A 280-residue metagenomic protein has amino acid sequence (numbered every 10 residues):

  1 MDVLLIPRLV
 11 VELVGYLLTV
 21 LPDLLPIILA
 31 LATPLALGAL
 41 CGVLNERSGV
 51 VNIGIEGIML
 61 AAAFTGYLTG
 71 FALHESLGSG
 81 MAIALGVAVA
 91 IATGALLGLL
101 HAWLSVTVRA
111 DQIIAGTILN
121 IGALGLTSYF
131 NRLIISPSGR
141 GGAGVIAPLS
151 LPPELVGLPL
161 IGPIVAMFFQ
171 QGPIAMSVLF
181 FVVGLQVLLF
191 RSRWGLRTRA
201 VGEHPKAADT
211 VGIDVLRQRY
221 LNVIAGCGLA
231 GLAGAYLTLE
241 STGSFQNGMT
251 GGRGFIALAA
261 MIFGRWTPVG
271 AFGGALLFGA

Functional and structural regions predicted by a protein language model:
M1-G38, V51, T65, H74-G86: Membrane-interfacial amphipathic/re-entrant helices at transmembrane-helix boundaries
L24-I28, A36, G57-A61, A84-A92 (+4 more regions): Hydrophobic alpha-helical transmembrane segments
G38-A39, A63-Y67, L124-S128, A175-Q186 (+3 more regions): Hydrophobic core segments of alpha-helical transmembrane domains in multi-pass membrane transport and ion-translocation
V43-L44, L68, A72, L96-T107 (+5 more regions): Membrane-interface helix caps of multi-pass small-molecule transporters
G78-L124, G273, F278: Alpha-helical transmembrane segments within multi-pass membrane transporters and channels
A123-R191: Transmembrane helix-bundle core of multi-pass membrane transporters and related energy-transducing complexes
M167-F245, P268-G273: Helix-loop-helix "hairpin" substructures at the membrane interface of multi-pass membrane proteins
S241-A280: Transmembrane alpha-helical segments in multi-pass inner-membrane proteins
